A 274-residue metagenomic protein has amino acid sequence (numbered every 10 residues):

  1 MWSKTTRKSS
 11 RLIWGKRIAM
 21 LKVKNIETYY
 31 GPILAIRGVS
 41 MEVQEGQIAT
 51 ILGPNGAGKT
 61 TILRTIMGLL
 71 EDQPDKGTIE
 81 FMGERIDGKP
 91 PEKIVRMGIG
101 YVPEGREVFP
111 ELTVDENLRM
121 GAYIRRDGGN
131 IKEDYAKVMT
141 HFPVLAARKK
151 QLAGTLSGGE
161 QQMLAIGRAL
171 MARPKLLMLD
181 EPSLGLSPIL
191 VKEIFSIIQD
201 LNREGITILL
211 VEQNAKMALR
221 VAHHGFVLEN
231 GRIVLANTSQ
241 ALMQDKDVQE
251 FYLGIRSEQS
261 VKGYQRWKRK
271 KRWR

Functional and structural regions predicted by a protein language model:
M1-R274: Glycine-rich phosphate-binding loops of nucleotide-dependent enzymes
